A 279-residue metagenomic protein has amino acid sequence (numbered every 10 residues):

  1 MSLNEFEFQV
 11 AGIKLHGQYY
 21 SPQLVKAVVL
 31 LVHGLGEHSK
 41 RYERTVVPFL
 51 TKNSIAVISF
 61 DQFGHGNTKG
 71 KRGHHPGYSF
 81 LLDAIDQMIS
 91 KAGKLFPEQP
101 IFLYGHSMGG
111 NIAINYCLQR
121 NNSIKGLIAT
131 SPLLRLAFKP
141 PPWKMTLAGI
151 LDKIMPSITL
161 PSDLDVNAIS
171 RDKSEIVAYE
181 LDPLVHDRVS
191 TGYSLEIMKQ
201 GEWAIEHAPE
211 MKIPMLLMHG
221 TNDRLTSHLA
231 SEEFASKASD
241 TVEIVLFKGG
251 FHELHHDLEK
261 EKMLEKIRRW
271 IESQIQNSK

Functional and structural regions predicted by a protein language model:
M1-P22: N-terminal cap/lid segment of alpha/beta-hydrolase-fold proteins
K26-G34: Short beta-strand element of the alpha/beta-hydrolase
L35-V47: The serine-hydrolase catalytic nucleophile loop
H38-S39, G66-F96: Catalytic nucleophile-loop/oxyanion-hole region of alpha/beta-hydrolase and closely related hydrolase-like folds
F49-G70: Conserved alpha/beta-hydrolase
M211, L217-H219, D223: Short beta-strand/loop motif that positions the catalytic acidic residue of the alpha/beta-hydrolase fold
I213, S227-S236: Short alpha-helix in the alpha/beta-hydrolase fold that links the catalytic acid
E243, K248-K279: Catalytic active-site module of serine/aspartate enzymes centered on a nucleophile-bearing elbow/loop
